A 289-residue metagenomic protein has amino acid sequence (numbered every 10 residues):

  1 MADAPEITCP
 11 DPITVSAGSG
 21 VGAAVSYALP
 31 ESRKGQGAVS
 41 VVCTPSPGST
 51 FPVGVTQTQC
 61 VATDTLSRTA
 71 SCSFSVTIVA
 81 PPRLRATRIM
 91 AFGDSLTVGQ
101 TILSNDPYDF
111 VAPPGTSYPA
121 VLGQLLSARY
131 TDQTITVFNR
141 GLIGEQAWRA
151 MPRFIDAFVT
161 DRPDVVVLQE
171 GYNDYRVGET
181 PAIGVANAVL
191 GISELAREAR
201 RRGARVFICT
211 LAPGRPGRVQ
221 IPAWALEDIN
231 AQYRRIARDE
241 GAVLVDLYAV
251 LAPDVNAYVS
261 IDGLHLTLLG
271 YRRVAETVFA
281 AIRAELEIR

Functional and structural regions predicted by a protein language model:
A2-R83: Proline-threonine-serine-rich low-complexity tracts
D3, V39, R85, Q133-T136 (+1 more regions): Residue-level signal for beta-strand positions within conserved beta-sheet cores that form or flank
D11-I13, F138-R140, V243-V245: Structural signal for short hydrophobic segments within the conserved structured cores of catalytic domains across
P47, F92-G93, L247: A secondary-structure boundary/capping signal
T56, T63, T97, T210 (+1 more regions): Ser/Thr-centric signal marking residues that sit in or immediately flank functional binding/regulatory motifs
A80-R140, D156-R162: Serine-esterase "nucleophile elbow" of acetyl-processing enzymes
T116, V121-T136, R149-I288: Alpha-helical cap/lid subdomain in secreted, periplasmic, or secretory-pathway luminal O-acyl-processing enzymes
N139-A147: Functional beta-strand-loop-alpha-helix junction segments that form "active/interaction loops" within catalytic
